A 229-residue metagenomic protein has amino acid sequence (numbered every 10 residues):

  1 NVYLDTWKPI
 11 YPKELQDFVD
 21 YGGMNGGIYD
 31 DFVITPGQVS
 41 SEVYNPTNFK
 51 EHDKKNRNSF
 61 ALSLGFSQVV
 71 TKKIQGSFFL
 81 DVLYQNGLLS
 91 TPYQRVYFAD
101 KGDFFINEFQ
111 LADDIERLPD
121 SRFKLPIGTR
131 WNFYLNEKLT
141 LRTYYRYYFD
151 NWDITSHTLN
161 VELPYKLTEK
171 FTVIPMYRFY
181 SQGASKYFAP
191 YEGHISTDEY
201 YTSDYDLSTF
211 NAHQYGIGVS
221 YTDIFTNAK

Functional and structural regions predicted by a protein language model:
N1-W7, L15-D17, Y29, N58-G87 (+2 more regions): Outer-membrane beta-barrel domain signature, strongest for Gram-negative TonB-dependent receptors and also present
N1-Y3, L139-N151: Transmembrane beta-strand segments that form the barrel wall of outer-membrane beta-barrel proteins
V2-S63, I174-K229: Outer-membrane beta-barrel translocator/channel fold
V33-S40, F49, D53, R57-A61 (+7 more regions): Membrane translocator/pore-forming domains, dominated by Gram-negative outer-membrane beta-barrels
V39-N45, F105-Q110, P126-G128, N136-R142: Generic detector of short, locally flexible boundary/turn motifs and exposed helical patches
N45, E51-K55, S67-K72, F109-Q110 (+1 more regions): A charged, amphipathic alpha-helical module
V69-Q75, K138, K170, I224-K229: Short loop/turn motifs that connect adjacent beta-strands in outer-membrane beta-barrel proteins
L80-L83, L89-S121, P126-N132, F149-D153 (+3 more regions): Outer membrane beta-barrel transmembrane domains
